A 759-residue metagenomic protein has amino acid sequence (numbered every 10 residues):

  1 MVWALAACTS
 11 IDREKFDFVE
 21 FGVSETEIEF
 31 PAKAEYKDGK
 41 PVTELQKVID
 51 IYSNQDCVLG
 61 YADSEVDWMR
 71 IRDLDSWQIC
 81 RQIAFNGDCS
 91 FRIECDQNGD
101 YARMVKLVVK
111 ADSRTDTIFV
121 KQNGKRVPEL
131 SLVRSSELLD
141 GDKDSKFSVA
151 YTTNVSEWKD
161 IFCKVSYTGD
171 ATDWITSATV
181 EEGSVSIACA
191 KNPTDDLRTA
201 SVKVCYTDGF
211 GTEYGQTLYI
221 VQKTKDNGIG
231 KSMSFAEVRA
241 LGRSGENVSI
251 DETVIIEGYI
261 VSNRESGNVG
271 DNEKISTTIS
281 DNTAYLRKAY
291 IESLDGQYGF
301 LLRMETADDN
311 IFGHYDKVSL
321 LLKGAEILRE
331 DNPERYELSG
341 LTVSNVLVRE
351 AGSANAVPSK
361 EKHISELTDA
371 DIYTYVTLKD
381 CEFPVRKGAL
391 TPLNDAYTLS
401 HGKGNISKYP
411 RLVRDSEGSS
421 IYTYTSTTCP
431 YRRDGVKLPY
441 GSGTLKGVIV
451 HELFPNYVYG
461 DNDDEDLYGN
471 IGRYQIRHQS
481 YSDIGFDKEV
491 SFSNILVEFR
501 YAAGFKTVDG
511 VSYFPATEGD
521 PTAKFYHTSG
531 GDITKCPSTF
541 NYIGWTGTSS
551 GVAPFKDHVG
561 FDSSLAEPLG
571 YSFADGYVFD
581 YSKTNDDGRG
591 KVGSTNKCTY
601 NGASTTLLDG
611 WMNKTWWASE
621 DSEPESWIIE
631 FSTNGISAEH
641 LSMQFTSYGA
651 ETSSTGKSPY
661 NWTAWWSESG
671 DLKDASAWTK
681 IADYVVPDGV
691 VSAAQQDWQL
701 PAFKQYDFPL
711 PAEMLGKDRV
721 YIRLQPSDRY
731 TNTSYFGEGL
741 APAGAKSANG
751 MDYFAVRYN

Functional and structural regions predicted by a protein language model:
L5-A7: C-terminal motif of bacterial Sec signal peptides marking the signal peptidase cleavage site
F18-E20, G39, G124-S131, S135-L139 (+1 more regions): OB-fold nucleic-acid-binding modules
V23, E27, E44-R92, S148-A188 (+2 more regions): Surface-exposed binding patches on compact interaction domains or structured appendages
F91, Y101-S113, D196-G209: A short beta-strand micro-motif common to beta-rich folds, especially ectodomain repeats
G267, I543, T548-S637: Surface-exposed, low-complexity/disordered Ser/Thr/Gly/Pro/Asn-rich loops and linkers
K488-K583: Extracellular carbohydrate-recognition regions
V497, W678-N759: Terminal, low-complexity interaction segments
E623-P624, T633-Q644, G649, P659 (+1 more regions): Extended extracellular/luminal ectodomain segments enriched in beta-structured repeat modules
